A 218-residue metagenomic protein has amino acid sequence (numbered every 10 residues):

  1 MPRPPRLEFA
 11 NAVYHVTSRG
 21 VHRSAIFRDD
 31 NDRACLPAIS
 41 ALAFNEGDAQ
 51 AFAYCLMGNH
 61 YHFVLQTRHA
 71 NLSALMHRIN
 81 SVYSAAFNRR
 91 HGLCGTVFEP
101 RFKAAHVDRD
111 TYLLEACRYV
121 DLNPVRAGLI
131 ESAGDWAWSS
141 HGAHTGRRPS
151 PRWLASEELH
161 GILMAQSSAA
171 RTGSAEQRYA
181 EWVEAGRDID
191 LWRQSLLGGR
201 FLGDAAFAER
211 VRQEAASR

Functional and structural regions predicted by a protein language model:
M1-M57, Q66-R218: Short Pro-Cys-Gly-centered "Cys-loop" motif that presents a nucleophilic cysteine in a tight turn
H60: Short acidic-rich active-site patches of cyclic nucleotide enzymes
F63: Conserved metal-phosphate-binding beta-hairpin within the catalytic cores of diverse ATP-dependent phosphoryl-transfer
